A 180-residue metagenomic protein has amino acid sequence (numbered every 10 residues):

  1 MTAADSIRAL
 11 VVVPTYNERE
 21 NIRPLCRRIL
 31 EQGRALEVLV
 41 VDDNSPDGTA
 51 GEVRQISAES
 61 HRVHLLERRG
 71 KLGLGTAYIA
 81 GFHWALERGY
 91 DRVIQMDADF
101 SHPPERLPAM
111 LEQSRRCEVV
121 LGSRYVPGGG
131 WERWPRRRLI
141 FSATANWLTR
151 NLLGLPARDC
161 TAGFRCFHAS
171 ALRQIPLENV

Functional and structural regions predicted by a protein language model:
M1-R28: N-proximal low-complexity "stem/linker" segments adjacent to membrane-targeting elements
S6-A9, L30-V40, G48, R62-V63: Short loop->beta transition adjacent to catalytic acidic/histidine clusters or analogous donor-positioning motifs
V13, C26, A35-S45, L66-E67 (+1 more regions): Short beta-strand/loop segment that forms part of the nucleotide-sugar
E20-P24, D47-I56: Acidic helix N-cap motif at the loop->helix transition within catalytic regions of sugar-transfer enzymes
R27, E31, R54-Q55, H83 (+2 more regions): Short, well-ordered alpha-helices that flank and scaffold nucleotide-derived cofactor binding pockets
D42-G51, F100: A conserved acidic beta->alpha catalytic loop
R68-E87, P104-V180: Acceptor/aglycone-binding surface of glycosyltransferases and processive sugar-polymer synthases
Y90-S101: Short beta-strand-to-loop acidic/aromatic patch adjacent to the donor-nucleotide binding site
